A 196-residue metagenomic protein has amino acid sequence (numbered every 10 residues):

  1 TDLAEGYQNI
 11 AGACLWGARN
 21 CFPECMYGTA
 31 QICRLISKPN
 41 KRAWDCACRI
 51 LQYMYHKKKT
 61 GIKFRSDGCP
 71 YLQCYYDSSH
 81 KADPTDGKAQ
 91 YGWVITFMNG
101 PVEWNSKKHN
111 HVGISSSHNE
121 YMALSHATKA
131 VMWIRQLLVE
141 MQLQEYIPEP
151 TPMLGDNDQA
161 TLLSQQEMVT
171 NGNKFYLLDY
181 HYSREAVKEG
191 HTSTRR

Functional and structural regions predicted by a protein language model:
T1-T60: C-terminal reverse transcriptase regions that engage the nucleic-acid substrate
C14, F22, I50, D77 (+5 more regions): Mobile genetic element proteins and their domesticated derivatives, centered on retroelements and DNA transposons
T29-Q31, G87-A89, K107-H109, Q165-M168: Short coil/turn segments at secondary-structure boundaries
A30, F64-R65, E103, G190-R196: Acidic carboxylate-rich catalytic motifs and surrounding loops in phosphoryl-/glycosyl-chemistry enzymes
L35, P70-Y71, N110-R196: RNase H-like nuclease module associated with reverse transcription
Q52-S78, I147: Structured nucleic-acid-interacting core domains from mobile-element enzymes and related host factors, especially RNase
H56-T60, K81, P101-W104, W133-L143: Conserved helix-loop functional segments at active or binding sites
Q73-S117: RNase H-like nuclease fold core
